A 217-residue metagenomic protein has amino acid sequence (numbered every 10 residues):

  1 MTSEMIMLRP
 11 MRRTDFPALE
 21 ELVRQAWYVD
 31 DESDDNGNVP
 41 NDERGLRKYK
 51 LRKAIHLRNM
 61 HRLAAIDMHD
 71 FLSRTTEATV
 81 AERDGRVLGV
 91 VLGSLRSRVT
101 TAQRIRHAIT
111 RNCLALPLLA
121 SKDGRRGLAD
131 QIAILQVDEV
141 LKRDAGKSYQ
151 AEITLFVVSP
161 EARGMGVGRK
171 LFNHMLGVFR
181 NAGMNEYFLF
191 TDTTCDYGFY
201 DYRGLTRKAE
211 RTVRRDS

Functional and structural regions predicted by a protein language model:
M1-F16, E21-Q25, V29-R47: Conserved N-terminal entry element of GNAT/NAT acetyltransferase domains
W27-D84, L92, K142: Active-site rim helix/loop that mediates acceptor-substrate recognition in acyltransferases
V80, R86-L95, Q136-E139, E152-V157: Conserved beta-strand in the GNAT
S97-A151, R214-S217: Conserved acyl-donor/pantetheine-binding loop and adjacent beta-alpha core of acyl/acetyltransferases and related
E139, R169, N181, T193-R211: Conserved active-site alpha-helix within GNAT-family acetyltransferase domains
Q150-A151, F179-D192: Conserved GNAT acetyl-CoA-binding A-motif
T154-R163, F188-G198, T212-D216: Conserved beta-strand-loop-alpha-helix junction that forms the acyl-donor binding cleft
V158, G164-G177, Y202: Conserved acetyl-CoA-binding loop-helix of GNAT-fold acetyltransferases
